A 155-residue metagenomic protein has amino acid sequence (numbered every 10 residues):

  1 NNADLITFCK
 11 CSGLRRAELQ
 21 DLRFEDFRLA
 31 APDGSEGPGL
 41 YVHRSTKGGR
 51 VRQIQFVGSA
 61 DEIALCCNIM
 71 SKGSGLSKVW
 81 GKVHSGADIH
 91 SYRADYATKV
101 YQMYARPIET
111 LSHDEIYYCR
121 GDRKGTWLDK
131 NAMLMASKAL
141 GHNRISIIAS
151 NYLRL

Functional and structural regions predicted by a protein language model:
N1-R16, W127-M133: Basic, Lys/Arg- and aromatic-enriched nucleic-acid-binding interface segment
F8-L22, K99, M103-I108, L140-N143: A short, glycine-centered helix-capping/turn motif at helix boundaries that positions DNA-contacting or catalytic
D21-I63: Conserved tyrosine-mediated DNA breakage-rejoining catalytic core shared by Y-recombinases
E25, H142, R154: Alpha-helical DNA-recognition elements
T46-A94: C-terminal catalytic core of Y-nucleophile DNA break-rejoin enzymes
K82-K130, H142, I147: Short basic/aromatic active-site micro-motif
M135-S137: Short alpha-helical "recognition helix" segments of helix-turn-helix
S146-L155: Major-groove recognition helix of helix-turn-helix-like DNA-binding domains
